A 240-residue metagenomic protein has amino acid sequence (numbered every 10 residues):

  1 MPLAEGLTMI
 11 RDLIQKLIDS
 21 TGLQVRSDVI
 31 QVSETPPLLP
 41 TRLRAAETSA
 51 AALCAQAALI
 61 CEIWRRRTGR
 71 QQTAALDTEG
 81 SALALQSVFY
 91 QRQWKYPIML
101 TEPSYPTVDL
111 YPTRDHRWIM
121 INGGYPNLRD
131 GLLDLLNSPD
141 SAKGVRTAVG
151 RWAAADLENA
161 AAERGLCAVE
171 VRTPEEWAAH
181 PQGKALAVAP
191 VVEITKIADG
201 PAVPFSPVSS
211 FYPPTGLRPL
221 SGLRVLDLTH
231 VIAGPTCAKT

Functional and structural regions predicted by a protein language model:
P2-T240: Acyl-CoA thioester-binding alpha/beta core of soluble enzymes
